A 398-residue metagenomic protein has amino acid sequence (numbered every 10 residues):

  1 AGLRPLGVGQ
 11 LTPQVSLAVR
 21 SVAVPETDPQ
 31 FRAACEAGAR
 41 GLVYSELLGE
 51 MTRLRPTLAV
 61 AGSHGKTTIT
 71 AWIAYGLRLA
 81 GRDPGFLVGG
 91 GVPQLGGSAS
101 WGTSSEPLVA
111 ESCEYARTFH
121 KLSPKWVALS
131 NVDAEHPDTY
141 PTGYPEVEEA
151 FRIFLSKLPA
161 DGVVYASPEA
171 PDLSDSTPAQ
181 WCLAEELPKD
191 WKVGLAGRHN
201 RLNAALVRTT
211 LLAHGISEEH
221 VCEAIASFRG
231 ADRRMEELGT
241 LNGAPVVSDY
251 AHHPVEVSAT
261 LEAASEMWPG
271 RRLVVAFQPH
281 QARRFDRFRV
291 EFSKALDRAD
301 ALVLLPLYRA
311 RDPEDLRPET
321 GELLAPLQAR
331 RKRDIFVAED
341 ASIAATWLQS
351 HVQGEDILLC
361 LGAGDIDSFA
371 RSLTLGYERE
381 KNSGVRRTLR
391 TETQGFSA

Functional and structural regions predicted by a protein language model:
G2-Q14, D340-I343, L348: Short acidic low-complexity segments
G7-Q14, V22-P168, D172-P178: Phosphate-binding loop of NTP-binding sites
T12-L17, G354-D356: Short acidic/histidine-rich motifs immediately flanking catalytic phosphotransfer sites in two-component signaling
A18, P84, S130, V147 (+4 more regions): Residue-level signal for inorganic ion chemistry
K125, L187-A301, A325: Nucleotide phosphate-binding/pyrophosphate-handling subdomain across enzymes that bind or process nucleotide phosphates
V164-P168, V274-F277, R298-R309: Short internal beta-strands
C182, E186, S293-G354: C-terminal helical cap/extension that packs against the catalytic core of soluble nucleotide-cofactor enzymes
A344-G376: A glycine-rich beta-strand to alpha-helix segment that forms a phosphate/ribose-binding loop at ligand/cofactor sites
